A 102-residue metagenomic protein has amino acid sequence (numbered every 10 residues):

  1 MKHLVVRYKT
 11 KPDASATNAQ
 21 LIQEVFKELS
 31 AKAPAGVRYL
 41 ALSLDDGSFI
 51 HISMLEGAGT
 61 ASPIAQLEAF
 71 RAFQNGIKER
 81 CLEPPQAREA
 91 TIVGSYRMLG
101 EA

Functional and structural regions predicted by a protein language model:
K2-K9, I50-I52: Active-site-flanking beta-strand signature of metal-NTP-handling nucleotidyl enzymes and homologous cyclase-like
H3, R38-Y39: Short hydrophobic/aromatic beta-strand element in the GNAT-like acyltransferase core that lines or flanks the acyl-donor
R7, E89-I92: Short amphipathic
K9-Q20: Short, surface-exposed ligand-recognition loops at beta-strand->loop->(often short) alpha-helix junctions that present
E24, E28-R38, M54-E89: An amphipathic, aromatic/His-enriched active-site/gating alpha helix that lines ligand/cofactor pockets
A41-D46: A short beta-turn/loop motif at secondary-structure boundaries
T91-A102: Short, low-order "capping/linker" segments at domain edges
